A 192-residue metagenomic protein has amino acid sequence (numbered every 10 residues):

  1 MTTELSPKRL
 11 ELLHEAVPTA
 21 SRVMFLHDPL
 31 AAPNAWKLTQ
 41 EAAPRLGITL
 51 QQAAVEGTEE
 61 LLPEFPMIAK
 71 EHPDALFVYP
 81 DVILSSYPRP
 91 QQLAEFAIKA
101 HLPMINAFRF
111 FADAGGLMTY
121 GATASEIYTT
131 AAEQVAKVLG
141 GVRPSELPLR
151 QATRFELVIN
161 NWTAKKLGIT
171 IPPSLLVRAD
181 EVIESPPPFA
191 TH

Functional and structural regions predicted by a protein language model:
M1-H192: Short hydrophobic alpha-helices and adjacent helix-cap/hinge residues
